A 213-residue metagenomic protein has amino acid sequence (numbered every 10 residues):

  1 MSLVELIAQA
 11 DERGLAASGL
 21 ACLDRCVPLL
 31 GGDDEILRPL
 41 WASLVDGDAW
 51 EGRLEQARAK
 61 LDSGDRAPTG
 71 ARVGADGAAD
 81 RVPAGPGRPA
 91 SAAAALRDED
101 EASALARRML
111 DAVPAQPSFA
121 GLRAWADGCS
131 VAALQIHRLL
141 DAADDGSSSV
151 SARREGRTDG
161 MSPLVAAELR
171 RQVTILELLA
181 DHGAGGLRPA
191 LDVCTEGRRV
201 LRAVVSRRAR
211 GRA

Functional and structural regions predicted by a protein language model:
M1-R13, A71-P86, A209-A213: Actinobacteria-biased recognition of intrinsically disordered, low-complexity terminal regions
A16-G183, P189: Structured binding/interaction patches within domain cores
L179-A213: Low-complexity intrinsically disordered segments
